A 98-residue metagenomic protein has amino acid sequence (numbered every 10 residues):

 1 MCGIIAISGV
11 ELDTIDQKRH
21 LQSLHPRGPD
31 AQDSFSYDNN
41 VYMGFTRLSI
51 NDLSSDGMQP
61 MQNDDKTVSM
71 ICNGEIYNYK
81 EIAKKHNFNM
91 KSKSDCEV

Functional and structural regions predicted by a protein language model:
M1-V98: N-terminus-centric sequence/structural signature that marks the extreme N-terminus and adjacent "lid/interface" module
